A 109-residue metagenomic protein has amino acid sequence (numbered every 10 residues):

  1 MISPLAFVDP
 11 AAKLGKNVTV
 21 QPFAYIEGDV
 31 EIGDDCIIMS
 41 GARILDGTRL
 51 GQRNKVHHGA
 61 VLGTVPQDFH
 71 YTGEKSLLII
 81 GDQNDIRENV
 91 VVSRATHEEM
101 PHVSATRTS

Functional and structural regions predicted by a protein language model:
M1-P4: Extreme N-terminal starter segment of soluble prokaryotic enzymes
A6, A12, N17-V20, A24 (+12 more regions): A structural motif detector for beta-strand N-caps
P10-A11, K55, F69-G73, S93-H97: Active-site beta->alpha loop and helix N-cap motifs at the rims of alpha/beta catalytic domains
